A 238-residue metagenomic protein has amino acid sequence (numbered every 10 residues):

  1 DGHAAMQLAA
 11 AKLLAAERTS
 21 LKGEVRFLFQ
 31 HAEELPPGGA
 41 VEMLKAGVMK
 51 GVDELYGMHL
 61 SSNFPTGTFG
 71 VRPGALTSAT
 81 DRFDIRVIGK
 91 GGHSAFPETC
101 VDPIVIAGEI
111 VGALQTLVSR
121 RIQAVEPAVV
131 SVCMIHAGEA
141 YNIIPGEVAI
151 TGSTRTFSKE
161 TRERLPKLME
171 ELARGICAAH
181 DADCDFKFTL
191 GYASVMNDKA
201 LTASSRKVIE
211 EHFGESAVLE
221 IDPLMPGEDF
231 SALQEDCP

Functional and structural regions predicted by a protein language model:
A4-L8, L14, T19-P145, E228: Histidine/acidic-residue-rich, glycine-tolerant segments that coordinate divalent metal ions
V105-P238: Metal-dependent amide/peptide-bond hydrolase catalytic core, centered on the "pita-bread" metallohydrolase fold
